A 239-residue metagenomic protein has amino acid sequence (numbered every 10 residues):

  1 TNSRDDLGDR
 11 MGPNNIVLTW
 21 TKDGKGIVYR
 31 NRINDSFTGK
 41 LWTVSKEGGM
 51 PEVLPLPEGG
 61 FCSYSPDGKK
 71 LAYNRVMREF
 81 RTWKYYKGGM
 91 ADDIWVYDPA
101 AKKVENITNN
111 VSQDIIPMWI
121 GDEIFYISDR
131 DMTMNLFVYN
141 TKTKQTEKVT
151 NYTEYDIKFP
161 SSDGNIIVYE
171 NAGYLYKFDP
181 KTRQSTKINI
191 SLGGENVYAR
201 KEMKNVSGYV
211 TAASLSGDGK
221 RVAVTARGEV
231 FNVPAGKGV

Functional and structural regions predicted by a protein language model:
T1-V17, T21-W42, K46, P51-F61 (+8 more regions): A flexible loop/linker signature enriched in serine peptidases of the S9 family
T21, S65, I120, S161-D163 (+1 more regions): Structural WD40 beta-propeller signal
V28-R30, N74, W119-G121, S161-S162 (+1 more regions): Repeat-blade elements of multi-bladed beta-propeller folds
K187-I188: Long, contiguous interaction/recruitment modules in multidomain scaffold/adaptor proteins
G193-V210: A short helix->beta-strand "capping" segment at the edge of beta-propeller domains
N205-R221: Long, low-complexity intrinsically disordered regions
